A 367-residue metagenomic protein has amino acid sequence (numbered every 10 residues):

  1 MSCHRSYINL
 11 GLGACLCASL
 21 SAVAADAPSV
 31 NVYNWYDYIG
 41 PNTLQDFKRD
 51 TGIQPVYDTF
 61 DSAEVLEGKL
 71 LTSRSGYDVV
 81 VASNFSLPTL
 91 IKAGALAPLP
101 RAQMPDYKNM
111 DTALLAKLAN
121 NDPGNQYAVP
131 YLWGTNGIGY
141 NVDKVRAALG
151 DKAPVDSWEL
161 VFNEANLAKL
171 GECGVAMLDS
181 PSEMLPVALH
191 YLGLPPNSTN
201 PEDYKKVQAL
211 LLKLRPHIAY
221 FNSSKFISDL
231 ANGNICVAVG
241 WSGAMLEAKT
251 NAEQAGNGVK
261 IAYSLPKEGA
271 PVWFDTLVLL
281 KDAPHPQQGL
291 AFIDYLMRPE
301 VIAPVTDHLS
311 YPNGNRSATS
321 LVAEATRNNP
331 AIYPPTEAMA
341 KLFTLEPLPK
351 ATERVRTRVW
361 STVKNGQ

Functional and structural regions predicted by a protein language model:
A24-A93: Early extracytoplasmic/lumenal segment of secretory-pathway proteins
S86-T89, V237-G258: A ligand-binding cleft/hinge motif common to bilobed small-molecule-binding domains
L87-H217, S224, D229-A231: Extracytoplasmic ligand-binding site segments that recognize negatively charged/polar headgroups
A97-K108, A255-P271, L280-A283: Short beta-strand->loop
G139-K144, H190-L194, W273-H285, P304: A bilobed periplasmic-binding-protein/Venus flytrap-type ligand-binding module shared by bacterial periplasmic
Y204-K213, A219, N257-V278: Periplasmic-binding protein-like
S228, T336-Q367: Conserved C-terminal helix/tail region of periplasmic/extracytoplasmic solute-binding proteins
L280-K341: Mature extracytoplasmic/periplasmic domains
